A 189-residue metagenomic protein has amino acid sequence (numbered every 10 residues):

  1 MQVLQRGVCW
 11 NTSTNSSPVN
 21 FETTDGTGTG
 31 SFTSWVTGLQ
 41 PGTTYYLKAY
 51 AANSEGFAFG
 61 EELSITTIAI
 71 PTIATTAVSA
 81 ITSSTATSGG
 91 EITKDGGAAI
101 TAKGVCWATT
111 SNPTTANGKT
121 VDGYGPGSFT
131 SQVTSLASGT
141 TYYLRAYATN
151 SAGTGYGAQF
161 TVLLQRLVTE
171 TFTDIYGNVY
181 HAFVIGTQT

Functional and structural regions predicted by a protein language model:
M1-R166: Short, surface-exposed linear motifs at loops/turns and structural transition points
G90, V162-T189: Short, compositionally biased
